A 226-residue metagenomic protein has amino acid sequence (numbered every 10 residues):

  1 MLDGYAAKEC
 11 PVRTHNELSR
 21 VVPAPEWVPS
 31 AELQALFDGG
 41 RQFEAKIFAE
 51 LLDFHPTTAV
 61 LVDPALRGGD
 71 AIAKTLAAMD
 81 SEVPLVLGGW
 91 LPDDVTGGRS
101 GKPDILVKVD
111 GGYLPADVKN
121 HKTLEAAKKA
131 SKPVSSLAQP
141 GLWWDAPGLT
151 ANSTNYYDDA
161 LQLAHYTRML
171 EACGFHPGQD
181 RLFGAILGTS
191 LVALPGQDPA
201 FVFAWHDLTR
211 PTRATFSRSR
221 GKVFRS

Functional and structural regions predicted by a protein language model:
M1-P115, K122-L124, A214: Metal-dependent nuclease catalytic cores that hydrolyze phosphodiester bonds in DNA/RNA, characterized by
S81-F216: Mg2+/Mn2+-dependent nuclease catalytic core
G221-K222: A cross-taxon signal for low-complexity, glycine/charged-rich
S226: Cys/His-rich short segments
